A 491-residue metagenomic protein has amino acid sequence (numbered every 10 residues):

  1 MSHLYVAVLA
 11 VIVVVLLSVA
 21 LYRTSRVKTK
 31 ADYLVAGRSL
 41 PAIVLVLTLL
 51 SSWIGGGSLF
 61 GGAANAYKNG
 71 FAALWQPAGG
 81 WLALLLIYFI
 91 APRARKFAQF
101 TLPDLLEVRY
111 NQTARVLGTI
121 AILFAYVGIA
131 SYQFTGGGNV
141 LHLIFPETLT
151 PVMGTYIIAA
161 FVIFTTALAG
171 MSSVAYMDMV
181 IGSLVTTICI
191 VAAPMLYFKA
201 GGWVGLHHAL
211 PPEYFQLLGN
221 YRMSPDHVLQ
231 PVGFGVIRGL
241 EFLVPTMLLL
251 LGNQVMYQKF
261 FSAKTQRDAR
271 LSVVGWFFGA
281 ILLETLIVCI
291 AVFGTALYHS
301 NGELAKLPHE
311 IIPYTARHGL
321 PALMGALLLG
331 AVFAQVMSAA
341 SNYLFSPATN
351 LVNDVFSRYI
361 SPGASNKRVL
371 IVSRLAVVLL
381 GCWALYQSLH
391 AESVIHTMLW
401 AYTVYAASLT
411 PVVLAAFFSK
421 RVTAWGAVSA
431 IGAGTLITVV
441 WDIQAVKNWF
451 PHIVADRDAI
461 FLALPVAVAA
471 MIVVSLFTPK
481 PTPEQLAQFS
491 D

Functional and structural regions predicted by a protein language model:
M1-D491: Membrane-embedded helix-loop-helix hairpins and adjacent transmembrane boundary segments in multi-pass transporters
